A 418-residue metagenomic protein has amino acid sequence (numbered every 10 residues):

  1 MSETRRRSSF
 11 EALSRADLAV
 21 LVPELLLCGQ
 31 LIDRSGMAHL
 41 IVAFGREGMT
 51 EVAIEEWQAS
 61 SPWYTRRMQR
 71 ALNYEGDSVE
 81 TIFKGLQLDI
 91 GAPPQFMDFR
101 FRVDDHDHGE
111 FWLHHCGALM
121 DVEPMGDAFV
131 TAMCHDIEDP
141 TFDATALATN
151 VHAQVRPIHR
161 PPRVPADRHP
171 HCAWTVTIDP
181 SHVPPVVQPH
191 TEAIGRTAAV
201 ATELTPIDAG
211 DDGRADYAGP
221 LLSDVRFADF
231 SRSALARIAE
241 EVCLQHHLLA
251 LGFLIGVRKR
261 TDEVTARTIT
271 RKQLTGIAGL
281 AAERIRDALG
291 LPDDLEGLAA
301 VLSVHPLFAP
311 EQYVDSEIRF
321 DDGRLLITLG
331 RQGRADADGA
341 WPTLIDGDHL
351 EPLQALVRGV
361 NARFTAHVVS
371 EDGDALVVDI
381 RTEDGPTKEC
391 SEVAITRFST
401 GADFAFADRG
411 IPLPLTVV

Functional and structural regions predicted by a protein language model:
M1-E110, G117-I137, D143, L147 (+2 more regions): N-terminal accessory segment detector
W174: An acidic-aromatic pocket/loop used at catalytic or ligand-binding sites
